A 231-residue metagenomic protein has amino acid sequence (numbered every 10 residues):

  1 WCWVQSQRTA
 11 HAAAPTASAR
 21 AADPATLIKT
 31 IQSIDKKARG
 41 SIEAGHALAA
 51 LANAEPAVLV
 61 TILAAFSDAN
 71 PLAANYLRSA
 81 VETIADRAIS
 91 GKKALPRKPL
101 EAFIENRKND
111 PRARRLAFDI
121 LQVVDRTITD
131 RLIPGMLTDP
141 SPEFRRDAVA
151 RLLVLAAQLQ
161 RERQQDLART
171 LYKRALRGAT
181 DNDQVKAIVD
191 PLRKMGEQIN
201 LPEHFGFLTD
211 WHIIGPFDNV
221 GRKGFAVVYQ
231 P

Functional and structural regions predicted by a protein language model:
V4, A12, A19-A21: Boundary at the C-terminal end of the N-terminal hydrophobic targeting segment
T16-A19, I42-A54, A74-G91, A102 (+6 more regions): Structural detector for internal amphipathic alpha-helices that build alpha-solenoid repeat scaffolds
T16-E43: N-terminal "cap/leader" segments of large eukaryotic alpha-helical scaffolds
T30-D35, T61-A69, P99-N109, L132-P140 (+1 more regions): Alpha-solenoid HEAT/Armadillo-like helical repeat scaffolds in large eukaryotic proteins
L176-P231: Accessory carbohydrate-binding/adhesion or oligomerization-edge regions at the termini of glycan-active proteins
